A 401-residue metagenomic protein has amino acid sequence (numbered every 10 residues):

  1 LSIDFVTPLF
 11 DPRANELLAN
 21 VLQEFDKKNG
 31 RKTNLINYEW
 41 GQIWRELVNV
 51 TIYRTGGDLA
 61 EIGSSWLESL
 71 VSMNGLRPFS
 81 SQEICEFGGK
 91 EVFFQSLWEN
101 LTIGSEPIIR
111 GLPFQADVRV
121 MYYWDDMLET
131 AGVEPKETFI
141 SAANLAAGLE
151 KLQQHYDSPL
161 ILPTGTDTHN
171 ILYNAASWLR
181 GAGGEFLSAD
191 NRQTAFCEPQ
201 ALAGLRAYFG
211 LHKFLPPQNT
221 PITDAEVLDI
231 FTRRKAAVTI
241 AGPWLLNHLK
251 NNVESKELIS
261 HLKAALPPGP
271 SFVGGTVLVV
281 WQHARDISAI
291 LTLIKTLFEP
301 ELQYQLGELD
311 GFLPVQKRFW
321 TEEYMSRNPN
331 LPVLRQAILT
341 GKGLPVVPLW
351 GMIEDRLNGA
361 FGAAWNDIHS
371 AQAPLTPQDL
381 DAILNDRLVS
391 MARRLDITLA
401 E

Functional and structural regions predicted by a protein language model:
L1, E129, L339-E401: Conserved C-terminal helix/tail region of periplasmic/extracytoplasmic solute-binding proteins
E24, K28-F94, T130-G132, I230 (+3 more regions): Extracytoplasmic "Venus flytrap"/periplasmic binding protein-like
K28, A131, K213-P216, N251-F319 (+2 more regions): Extracytoplasmic/periplasmic substrate-recognition and gating elements
S64-V120, N174, I259-K263: Hinge/lid segment of periplasmic solute-binding proteins
S80-F93, T138, I161-T166, A182-A203 (+2 more regions): Short, solvent-exposed loop/beta-turn-alpha elements that line the ligand-binding surface or hinge of extracytoplasmic
E106-F114, R119, N144-T194, A236: Extracytoplasmic/periplasmic solute-binding protein
G148-K151, D190-T220: Glycine-centered hinge/linker elements that transmit conformational signals in sensory and ligand-binding systems
I259-S260, E308-G359, A363, A400: Long, aromatic- and glycine/proline-rich binding clefts that accommodate carbohydrate-like moieties
